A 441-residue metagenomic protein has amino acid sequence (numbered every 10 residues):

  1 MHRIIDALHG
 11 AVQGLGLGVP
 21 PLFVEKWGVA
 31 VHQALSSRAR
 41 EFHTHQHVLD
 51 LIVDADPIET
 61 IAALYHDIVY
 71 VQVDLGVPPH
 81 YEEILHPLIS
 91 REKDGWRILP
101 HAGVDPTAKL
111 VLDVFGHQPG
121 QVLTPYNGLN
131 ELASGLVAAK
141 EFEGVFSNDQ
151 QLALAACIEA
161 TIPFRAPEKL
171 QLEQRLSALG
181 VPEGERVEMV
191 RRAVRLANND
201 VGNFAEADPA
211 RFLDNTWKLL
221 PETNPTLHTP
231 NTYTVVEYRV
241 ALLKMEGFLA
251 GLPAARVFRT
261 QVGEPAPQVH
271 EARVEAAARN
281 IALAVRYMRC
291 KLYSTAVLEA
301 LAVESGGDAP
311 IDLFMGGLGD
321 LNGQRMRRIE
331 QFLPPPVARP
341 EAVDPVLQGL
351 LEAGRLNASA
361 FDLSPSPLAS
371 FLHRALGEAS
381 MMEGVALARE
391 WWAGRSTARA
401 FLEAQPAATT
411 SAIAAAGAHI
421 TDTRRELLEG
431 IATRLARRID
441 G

Functional and structural regions predicted by a protein language model:
M1-L15: Low-complexity, highly charged intrinsically disordered N-terminal segments that act as targeting/localization
M1-R3, D54, Y65-V69, D74-G76 (+4 more regions): Divalent metal-dependent phosphate-bond-processing catalytic cores, especially two-metal-ion Mg2+/Mn2+ enzymes that act
G18-A34, V104-V111: Short alpha-helical hairpin
V24-H32, T60, Q151-I162, A302: Short, well-structured alpha-helical segments
E25-I52, H117-P125: Active-site flanking loop/helix segments enriched in acidic
L51, I58-L75, L110-Q121, S134 (+1 more regions): His-Asp-centered metal-binding catalytic motifs of divalent-metal-dependent phosphohydrolases/nucleases
L51, N127-G144: An active-site-proximal "capping" alpha-helix that borders the catalytic cofactor pocket
Y81-G128: Divalent-cation-assisted or electrostatically stabilized phosphate/pyrophosphate-binding catalytic cores
